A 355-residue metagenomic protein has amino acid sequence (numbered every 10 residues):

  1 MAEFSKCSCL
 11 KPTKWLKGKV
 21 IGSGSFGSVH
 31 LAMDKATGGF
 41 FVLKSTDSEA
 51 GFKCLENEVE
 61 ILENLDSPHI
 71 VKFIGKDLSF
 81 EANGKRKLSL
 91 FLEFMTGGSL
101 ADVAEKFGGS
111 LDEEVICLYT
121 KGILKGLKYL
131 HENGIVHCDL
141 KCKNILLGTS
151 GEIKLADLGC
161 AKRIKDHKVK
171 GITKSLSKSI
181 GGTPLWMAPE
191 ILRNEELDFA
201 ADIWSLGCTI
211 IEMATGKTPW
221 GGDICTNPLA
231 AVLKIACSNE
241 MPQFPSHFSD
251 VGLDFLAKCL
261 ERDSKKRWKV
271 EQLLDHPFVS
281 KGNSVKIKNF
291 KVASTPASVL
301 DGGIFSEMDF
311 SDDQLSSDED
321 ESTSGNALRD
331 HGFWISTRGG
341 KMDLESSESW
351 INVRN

Functional and structural regions predicted by a protein language model:
G18-G24, V29: Protein kinase glycine-rich loop
S28-S48: Glycine-rich ATP phosphate-binding loop
D66-K76: Conserved HxN/HPN-centered segment at the entrance to the catalytic loop of eukaryotic protein kinase-like domains
F80-E93, G97, A101-D102: A conserved loop-to-beta-strand element in the N-lobe of protein kinase catalytic cores that borders the ATP-binding
Y119-T120: Activation segment signature within eukaryotic-like protein kinase domains
D202: Conserved catalytic-loop aspartate of Hanks-type protein kinases
